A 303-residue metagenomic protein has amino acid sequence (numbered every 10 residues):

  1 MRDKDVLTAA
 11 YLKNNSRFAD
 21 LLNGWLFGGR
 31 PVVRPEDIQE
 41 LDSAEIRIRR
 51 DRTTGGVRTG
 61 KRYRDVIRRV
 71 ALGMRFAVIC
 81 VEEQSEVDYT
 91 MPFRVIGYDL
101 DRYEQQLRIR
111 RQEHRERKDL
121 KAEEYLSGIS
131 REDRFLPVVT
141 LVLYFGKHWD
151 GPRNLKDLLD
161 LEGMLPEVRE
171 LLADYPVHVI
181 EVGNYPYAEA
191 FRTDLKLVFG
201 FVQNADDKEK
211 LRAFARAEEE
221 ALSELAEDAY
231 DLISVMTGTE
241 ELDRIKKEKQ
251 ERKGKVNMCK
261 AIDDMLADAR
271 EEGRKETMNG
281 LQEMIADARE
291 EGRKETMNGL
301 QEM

Functional and structural regions predicted by a protein language model:
M1-M303: Elongated, amphipathic alpha-helical interaction scaffolds
